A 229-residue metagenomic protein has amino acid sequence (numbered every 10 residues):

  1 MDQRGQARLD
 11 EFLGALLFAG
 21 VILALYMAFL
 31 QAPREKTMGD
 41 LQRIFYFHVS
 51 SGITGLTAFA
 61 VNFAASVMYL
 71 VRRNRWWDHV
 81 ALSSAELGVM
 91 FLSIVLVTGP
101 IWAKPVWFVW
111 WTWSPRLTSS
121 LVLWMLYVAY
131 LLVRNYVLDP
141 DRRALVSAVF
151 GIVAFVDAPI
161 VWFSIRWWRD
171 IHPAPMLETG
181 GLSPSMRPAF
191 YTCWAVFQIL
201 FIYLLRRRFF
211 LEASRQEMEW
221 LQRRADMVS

Functional and structural regions predicted by a protein language model:
M1-S229: Polytopic transmembrane helical bundles with strong interfacial aromatic enrichment
